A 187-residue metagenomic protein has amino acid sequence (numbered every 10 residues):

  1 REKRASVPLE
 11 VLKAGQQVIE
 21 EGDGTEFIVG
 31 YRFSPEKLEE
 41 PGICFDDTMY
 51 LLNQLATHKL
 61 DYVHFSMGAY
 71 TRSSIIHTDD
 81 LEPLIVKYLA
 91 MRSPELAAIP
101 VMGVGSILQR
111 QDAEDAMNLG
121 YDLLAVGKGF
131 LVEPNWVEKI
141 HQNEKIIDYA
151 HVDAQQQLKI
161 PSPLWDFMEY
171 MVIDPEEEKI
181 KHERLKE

Functional and structural regions predicted by a protein language model:
R1-E187: Flavin-dependent oxidoreductase catalytic cores
